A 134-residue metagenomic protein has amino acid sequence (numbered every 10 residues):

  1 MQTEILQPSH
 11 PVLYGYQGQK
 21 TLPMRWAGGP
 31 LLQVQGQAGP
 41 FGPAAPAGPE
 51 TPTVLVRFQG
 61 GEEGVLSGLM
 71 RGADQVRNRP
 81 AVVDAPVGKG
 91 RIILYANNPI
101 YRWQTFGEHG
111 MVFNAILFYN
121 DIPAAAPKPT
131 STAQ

Functional and structural regions predicted by a protein language model:
M1-S67, A133: An acidic, glycine-rich "communication" segment
Q17-T21, E50, F58-Q134: Extracellular ligand-binding/catalytic regions of CAZymes and related secreted enzymes and adhesion modules
